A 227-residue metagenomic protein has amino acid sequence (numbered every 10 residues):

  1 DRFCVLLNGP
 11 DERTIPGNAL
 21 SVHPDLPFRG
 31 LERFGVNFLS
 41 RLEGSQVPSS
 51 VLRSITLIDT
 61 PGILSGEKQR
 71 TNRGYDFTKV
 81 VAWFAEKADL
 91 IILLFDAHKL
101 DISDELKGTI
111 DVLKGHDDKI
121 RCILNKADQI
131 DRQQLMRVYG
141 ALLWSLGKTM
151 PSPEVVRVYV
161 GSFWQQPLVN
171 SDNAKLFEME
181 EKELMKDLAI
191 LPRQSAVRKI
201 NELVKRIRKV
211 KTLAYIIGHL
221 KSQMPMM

Functional and structural regions predicted by a protein language model:
D1-G108, L113-D118, Q133, T149-P151: Switch- and interface-adjacent substructures of P-loop NTPase systems
G9-P10, P61, L124, S162-W164: Residues at the C-termini of beta-strands that transition into short coil/loop
L93-A97, C122-K126, G161: Conserved beta-strand segments of the P-loop GTPase G domain that flank and frequently precede/overlap
K119-R121, R157: Proline-centered loop/turn at the N-terminus of a beta-strand
A127-D128, R132-M227: C-terminal end of P-loop GTPase domains and the immediately downstream helical coupling element
